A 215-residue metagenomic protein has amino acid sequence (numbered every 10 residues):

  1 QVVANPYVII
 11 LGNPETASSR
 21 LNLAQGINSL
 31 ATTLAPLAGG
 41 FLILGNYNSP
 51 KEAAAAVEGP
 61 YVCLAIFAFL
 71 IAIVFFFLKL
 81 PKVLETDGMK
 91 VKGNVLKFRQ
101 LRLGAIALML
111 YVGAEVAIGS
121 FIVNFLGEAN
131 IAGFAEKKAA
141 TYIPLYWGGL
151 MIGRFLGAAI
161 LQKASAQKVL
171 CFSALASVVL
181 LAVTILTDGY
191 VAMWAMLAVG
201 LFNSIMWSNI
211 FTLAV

Functional and structural regions predicted by a protein language model:
Q1-N13, S204-V215: Intracellular juxtamembrane helix-capping segments at the cytosolic ends of symmetry-related transmembrane helices
T16-L44: Glycine-rich segments within core transmembrane alpha-helices of 12-TM secondary carriers
L21, A56-V57, F134-I143, A192: Juxtamembrane helix-start elements in MFS-like secondary transporters
S29-L30, P144-I152: Short hydrophobic/small-residue motifs within alpha-helical transmembrane segments of multi-pass transporter-like
A35, G39-N48, V62-T86: C-terminal membrane-cytosol helix-exit motif in multi-pass small-molecule transporters
A35-P36, L44, V95-P144: Extracytoplasmic gate region of multi-pass secondary transporters
I43, I152-A166: Helix-to-loop junctions at the C-terminal end of transmembrane segments in multipass secondary transporters
A164-I210: C-terminal transmembrane helical hairpin of 12-TM major facilitator-type secondary transporters
